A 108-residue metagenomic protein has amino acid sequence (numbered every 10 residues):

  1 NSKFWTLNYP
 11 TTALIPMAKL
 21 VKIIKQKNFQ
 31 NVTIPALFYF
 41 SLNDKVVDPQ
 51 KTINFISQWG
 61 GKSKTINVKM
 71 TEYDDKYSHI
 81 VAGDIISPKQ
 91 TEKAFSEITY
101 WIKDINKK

Functional and structural regions predicted by a protein language model:
N1-L14, K45, D84: Alpha-helical membrane-targeting segments
T6, P10, D48, S87 (+1 more regions): Generic structural signal for well-ordered, non-membrane alpha-helical segments in soluble metabolic enzymes
T11-F29, I34: Active-site nucleophile elbow and catalytic-triad environment of alpha/beta-hydrolase enzymes
T12, P16, K51-N54, K93 (+1 more regions): Extracytoplasmic/secreted proteins, especially bacterial periplasmic and envelope-associated proteins
L20-I23, Q58, W101-I105: Structured segments of extracytoplasmic/periplasmic soluble domains in secreted or envelope-associated proteins
V32, L37-F40, D44: Short beta-strand/loop motif that positions the catalytic acidic residue of the alpha/beta-hydrolase fold
I34, V47-G61, N67-M70: Short alpha-helix in the alpha/beta-hydrolase fold that links the catalytic acid
K69-K108: Catalytic active-site module of serine/aspartate enzymes centered on a nucleophile-bearing elbow/loop
